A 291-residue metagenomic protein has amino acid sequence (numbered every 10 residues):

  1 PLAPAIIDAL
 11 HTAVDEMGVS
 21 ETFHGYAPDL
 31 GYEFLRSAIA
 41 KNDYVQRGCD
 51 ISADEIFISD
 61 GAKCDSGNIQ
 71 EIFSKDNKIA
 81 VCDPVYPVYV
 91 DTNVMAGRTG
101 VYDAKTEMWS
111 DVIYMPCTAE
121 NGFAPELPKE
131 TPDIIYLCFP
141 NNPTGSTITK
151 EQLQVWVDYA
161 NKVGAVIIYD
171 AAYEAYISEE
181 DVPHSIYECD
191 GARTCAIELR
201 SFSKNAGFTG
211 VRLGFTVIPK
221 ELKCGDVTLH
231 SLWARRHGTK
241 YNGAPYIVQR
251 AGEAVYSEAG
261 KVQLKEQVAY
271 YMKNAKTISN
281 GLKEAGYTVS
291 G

Functional and structural regions predicted by a protein language model:
P1, A124-E130, T277-G291: Short, intrinsically disordered, charge-balanced linker/junction segments flanking boundaries in proteins
P1-D60, V255-A259, T277: N-terminal small-domain helix-loop-helix segment of the aminotransferase-like
A9, V94, E107, E188-M272 (+2 more regions): Conserved core segment of the aminotransferase class I/II
D54-E55, I72-N93: Conserved PLP-anchoring active-site segment centered on the Schiff-base-forming lysine
N77, K162-A165, R193-T194: A short helix->loop->beta-strand "cap" motif at the edges of active sites that frequently abuts
P84, A171-Y173, S201-F202: Short strand-turn motif at the edge of the Rossmann-like AdoMet-binding core
V101-H184: Active-site phosphate-binding strand-loop segment of PLP-dependent enzymes
